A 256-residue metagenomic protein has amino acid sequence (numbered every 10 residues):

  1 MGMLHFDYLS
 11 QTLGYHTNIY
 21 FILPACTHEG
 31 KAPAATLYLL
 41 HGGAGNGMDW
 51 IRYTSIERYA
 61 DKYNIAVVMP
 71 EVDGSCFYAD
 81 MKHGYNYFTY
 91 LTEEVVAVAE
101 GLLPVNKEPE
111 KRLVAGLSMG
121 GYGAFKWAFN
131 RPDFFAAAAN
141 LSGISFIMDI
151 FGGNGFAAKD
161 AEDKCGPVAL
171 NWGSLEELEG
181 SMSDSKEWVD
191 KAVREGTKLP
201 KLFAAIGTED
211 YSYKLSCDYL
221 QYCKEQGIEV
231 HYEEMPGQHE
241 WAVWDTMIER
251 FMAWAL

Functional and structural regions predicted by a protein language model:
M1-L256: Non-catalytic cap/lid and distal C-terminal segments of serine-dependent acyl enzymes
